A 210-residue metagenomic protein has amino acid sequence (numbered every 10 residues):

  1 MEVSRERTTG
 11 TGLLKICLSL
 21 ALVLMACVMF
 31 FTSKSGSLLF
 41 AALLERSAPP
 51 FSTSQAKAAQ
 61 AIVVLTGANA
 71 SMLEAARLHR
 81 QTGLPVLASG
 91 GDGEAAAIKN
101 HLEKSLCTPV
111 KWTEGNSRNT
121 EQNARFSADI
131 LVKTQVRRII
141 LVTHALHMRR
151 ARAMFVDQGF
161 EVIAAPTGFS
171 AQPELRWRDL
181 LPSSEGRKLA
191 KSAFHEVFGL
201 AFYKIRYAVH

Functional and structural regions predicted by a protein language model:
M1-T11: N-terminal Lys/Arg-rich, disordered targeting/topogenic segments
G10-I16, R187: Membrane-interfacial loop-to-transmembrane-helix junctions in polytopic alpha-helical membrane proteins
K15-F31: Internal/C-terminal transmembrane anchor helices
A26-G186, A190: A structural signal for short, hydrophobic/glycine-enriched beta-strand patches
H195: Flexible, polar/acidic helix-loop-strand segments at domain edges
A201, R206-H210: Extracytoplasmic/luminal low-complexity segments enriched in Pro/Gly and acidic/polar residues that act as flexible
